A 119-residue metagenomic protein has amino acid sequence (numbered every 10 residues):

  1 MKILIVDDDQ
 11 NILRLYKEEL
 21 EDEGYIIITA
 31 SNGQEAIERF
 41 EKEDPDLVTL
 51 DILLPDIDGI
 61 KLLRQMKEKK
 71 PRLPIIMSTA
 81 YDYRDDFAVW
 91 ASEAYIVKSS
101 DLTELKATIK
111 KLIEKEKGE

Functional and structural regions predicted by a protein language model:
L13, P55: The feature encodes the CheY-like receiver
R14-D22: Charged docking surfaces used in two-component/phosphorelay signaling
T29-L47: Acidic, metal-coordinating helix/loop segments flanking the phosphotransfer/catalytic sites of two-component signaling
N32, D58-K61: Acidic catalytic/metal-coordinating carboxylates
E38, I60-P71: Short amphipathic alpha-helix used as the core "switch/output" element in two-component signaling
D51: Active-site residues of response regulator receiver
K61, Y81-A107: Alpha4 helix (beta4-alpha4-beta5 surface) of REC/receiver domains from two-component response regulators
